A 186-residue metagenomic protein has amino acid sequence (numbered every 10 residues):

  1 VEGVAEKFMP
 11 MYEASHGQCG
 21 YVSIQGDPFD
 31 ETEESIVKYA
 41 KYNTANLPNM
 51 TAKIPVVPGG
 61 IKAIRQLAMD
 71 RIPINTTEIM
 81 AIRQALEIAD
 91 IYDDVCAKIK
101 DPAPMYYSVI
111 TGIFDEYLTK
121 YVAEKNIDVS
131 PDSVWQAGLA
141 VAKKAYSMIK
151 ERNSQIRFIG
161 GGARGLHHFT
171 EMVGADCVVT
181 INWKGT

Functional and structural regions predicted by a protein language model:
V1-A63: Active-site beta->alpha loop and helix N-cap motifs at the rims of alpha/beta catalytic domains
Y21, A45, A63-Q66, A123 (+2 more regions): A generic structural signal for ordered alpha-helices
Y21, T51, R71-P73, P104: Broad gene-expression machinery/nucleic-acid interaction feature
I24, A52, L67, I88 (+1 more regions): Conserved, mostly hydrophobic/aromatic
A40, T44, I64, A68 (+2 more regions): Short, well-ordered alpha-helical packing segments
L47, D70, R152: Acidic-histidine catalytic/liganding microenvironments
V56-I61, Q66-Q84: Basic (Lys/Arg-enriched) interaction patch that binds polyanionic ligands
P73-T186: Catalytic alpha/beta core domains of metabolic enzymes, predominantly
